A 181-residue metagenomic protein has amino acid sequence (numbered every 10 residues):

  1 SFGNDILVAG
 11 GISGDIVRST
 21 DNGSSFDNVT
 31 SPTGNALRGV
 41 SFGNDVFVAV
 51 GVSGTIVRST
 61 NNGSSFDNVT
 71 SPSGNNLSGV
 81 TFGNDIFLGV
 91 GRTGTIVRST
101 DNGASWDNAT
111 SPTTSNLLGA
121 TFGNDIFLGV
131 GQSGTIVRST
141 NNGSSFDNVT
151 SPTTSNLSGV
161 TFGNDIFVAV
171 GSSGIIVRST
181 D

Functional and structural regions predicted by a protein language model:
S1-D181: Residue-level hotspots at or immediately adjacent to binding/recognition sites across diverse folds
